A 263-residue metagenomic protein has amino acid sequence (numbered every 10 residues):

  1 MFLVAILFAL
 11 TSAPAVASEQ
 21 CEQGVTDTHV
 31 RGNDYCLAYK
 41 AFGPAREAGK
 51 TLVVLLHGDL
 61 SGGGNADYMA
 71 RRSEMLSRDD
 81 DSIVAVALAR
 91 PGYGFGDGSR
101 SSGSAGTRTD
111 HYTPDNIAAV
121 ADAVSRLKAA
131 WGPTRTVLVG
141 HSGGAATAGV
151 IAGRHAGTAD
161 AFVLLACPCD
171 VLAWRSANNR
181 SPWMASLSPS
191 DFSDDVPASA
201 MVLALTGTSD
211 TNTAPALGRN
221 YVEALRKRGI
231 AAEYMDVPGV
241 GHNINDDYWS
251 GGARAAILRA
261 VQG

Functional and structural regions predicted by a protein language model:
A17-P44: N-terminal cap/lid segment of alpha/beta-hydrolase-fold proteins
C36, P44-I83, A87: Short, surface-exposed "cap/lid" segments of acyl-processing enzymes
L56-H57, L88, L165, V237: Alpha/beta-hydrolase
A89-Y112: Cap/lid segment of the alpha/beta-hydrolase catalytic domain
S104-A129: Alpha/beta-hydrolase active-site loop
T134-N179: Primarily recognizes the serine-hydrolase "nucleophile elbow" in alpha/beta-hydrolase and SGNH/GDSL folds
C167-E233: The feature captures the conserved acid-bearing segment of alpha/beta-hydrolase catalytic domains
R219-V222, R226-G263: C-terminal catalytic histidine-bearing segment of alpha/beta-hydrolase fold enzymes
